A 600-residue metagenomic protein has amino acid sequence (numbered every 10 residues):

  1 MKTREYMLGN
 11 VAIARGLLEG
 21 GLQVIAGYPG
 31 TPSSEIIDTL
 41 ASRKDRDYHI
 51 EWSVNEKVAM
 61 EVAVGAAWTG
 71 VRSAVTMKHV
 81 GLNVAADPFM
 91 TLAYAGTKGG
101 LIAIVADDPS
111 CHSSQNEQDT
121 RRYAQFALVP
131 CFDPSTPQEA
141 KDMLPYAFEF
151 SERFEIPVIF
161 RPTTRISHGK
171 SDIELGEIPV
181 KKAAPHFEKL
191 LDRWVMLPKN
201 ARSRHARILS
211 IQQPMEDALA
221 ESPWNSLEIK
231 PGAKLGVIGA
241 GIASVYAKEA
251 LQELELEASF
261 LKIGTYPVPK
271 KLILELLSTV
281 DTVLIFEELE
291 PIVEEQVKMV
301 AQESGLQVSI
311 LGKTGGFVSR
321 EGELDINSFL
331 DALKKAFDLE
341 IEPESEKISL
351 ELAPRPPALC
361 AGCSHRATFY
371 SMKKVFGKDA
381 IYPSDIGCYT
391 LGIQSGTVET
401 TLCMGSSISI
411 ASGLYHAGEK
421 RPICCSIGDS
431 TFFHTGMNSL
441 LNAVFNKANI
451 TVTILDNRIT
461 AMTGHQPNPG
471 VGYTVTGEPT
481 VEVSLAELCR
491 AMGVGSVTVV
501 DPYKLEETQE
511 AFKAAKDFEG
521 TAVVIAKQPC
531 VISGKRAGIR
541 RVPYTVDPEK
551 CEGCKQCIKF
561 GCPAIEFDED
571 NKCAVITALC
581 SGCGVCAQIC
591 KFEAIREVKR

Functional and structural regions predicted by a protein language model:
M1-P137, R165, K230, E303-R421: Thiamine diphosphate
K2-N10, A14, P134-L359, S364-H365 (+4 more regions): Flexible, low-complexity linker and terminal segments
I36-T39, V62-V64, A85-F89, C111-Q118 (+14 more regions): Short acidic, glycine/serine/threonine-rich loops at helix termini
T39-R46, K248-F260, K378-D379, E487-G493: Short helix-loop-beta junction
D45-S53, A95-A106, K189, F445-R458 (+2 more regions): A glycine-rich helix N-cap at a beta->alpha junction
D108-P157, T163, V195-K199, K347 (+4 more regions): Conserved thiamine diphosphate
S113, L391-I525, V531, K535-R536: Thiamine diphosphate
